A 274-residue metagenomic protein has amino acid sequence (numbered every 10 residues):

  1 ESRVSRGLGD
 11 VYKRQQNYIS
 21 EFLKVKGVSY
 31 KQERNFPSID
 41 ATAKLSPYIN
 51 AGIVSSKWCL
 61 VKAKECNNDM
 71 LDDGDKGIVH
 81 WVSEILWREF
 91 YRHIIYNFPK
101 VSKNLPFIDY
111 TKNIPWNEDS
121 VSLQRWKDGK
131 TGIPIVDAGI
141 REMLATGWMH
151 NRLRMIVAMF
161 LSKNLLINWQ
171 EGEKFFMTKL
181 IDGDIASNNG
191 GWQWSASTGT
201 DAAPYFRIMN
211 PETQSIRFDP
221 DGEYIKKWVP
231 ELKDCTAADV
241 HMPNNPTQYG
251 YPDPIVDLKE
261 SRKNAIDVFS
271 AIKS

Functional and structural regions predicted by a protein language model:
E1-S2: Short, well-ordered junction/capping motifs at the entry into regular secondary structure
R6, D10-I108, F218-D219, E223-S274: Glycine/tryptophan-enriched, flexible segments
N35-F36, K130-T131, W148: Short helix-capping and inter-helix turn/linker motifs at the boundaries of alpha-helical repeat units
T42-L45, K76, E118-R125, V136-M143 (+2 more regions): Glycine- and acidic
K76-H93, M143-Q193, I216-E223: Structured ligand/cofactor/substrate-binding pocket environments in proteins
E84-I135, R141, N151-M155: Active-site core of glycosidic bond-cleaving carbohydrate-active enzymes
Y110-P115, F175-P252: C-terminal, helix-dominated tail/subdomain
